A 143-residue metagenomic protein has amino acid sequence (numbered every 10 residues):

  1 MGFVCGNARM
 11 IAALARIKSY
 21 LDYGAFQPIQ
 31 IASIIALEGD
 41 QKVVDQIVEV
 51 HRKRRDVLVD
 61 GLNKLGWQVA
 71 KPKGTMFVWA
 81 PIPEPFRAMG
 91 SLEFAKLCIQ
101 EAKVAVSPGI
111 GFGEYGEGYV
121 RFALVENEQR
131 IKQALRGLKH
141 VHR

Functional and structural regions predicted by a protein language model:
M1-R143: PLP-dependent class I/II
